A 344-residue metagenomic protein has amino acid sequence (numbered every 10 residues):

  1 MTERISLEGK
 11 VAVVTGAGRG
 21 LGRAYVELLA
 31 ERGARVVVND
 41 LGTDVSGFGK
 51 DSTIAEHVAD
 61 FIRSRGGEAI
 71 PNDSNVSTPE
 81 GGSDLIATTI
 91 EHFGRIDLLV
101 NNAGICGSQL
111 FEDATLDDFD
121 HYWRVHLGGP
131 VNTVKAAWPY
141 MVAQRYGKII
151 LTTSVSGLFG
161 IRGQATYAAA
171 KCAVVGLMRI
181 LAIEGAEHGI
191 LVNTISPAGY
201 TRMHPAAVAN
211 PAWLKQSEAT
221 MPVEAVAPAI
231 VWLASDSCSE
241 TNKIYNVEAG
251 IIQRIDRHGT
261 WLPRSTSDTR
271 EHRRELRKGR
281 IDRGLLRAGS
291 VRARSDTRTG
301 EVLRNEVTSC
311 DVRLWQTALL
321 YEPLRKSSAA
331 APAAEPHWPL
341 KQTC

Functional and structural regions predicted by a protein language model:
R4-V38: Canonical Rossmann dinucleotide-binding motif of NAD(H)/NADP(H)-dependent dehydrogenases/reductases, specifically
E56, D73-D84, L116: The beta1-alpha1 cofactor-binding region of Rossmann-like NAD(H)/NADP(H)-dependent oxidoreductases
R65-E68, T88-N101, G107, Y146 (+1 more regions): A glycine-rich helix->loop->beta "capping" turn within Rossmann-like NAD(P)(H)-dependent oxidoreductase domains
L110-F111, T115-W123: Substrate-binding pocket helix/loop in short-chain dehydrogenase/reductase
V134, A170: Active-site helix of classical SDR
S154: Residue(s) in the substrate-gating loop at a strand-loop-helix junction that position the organic substrate next
W213-N305: C-terminal helical subdomain
